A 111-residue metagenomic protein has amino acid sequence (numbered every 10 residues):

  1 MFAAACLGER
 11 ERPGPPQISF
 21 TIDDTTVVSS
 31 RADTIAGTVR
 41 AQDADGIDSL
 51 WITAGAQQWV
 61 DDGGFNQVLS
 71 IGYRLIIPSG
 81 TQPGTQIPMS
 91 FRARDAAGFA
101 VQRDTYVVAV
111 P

Functional and structural regions predicted by a protein language model:
M1-C6: Sec-dependent bacterial lipoprotein signal peptides
L7-S19: Proline/serine/threonine-rich low-complexity linkers at boundaries of modular beta-sandwich domains
T26-D33: Short, solvent-exposed loop/linker segments at the N-terminal edge of repeated beta-sheet extracellular domains
G37-D45, A93-D95: Extracellular acidic, Ser/Thr/Pro-rich low-complexity tracts
Q42-A54: Solvent-exposed loop/turn segments flanking beta-strands in beta-repeat/beta-sandwich domains
F65-I76: Aromatic sugar-binding surface patches on proteins that engage polysaccharides or sugar-phosphate polymers
I77-T85: Surface-exposed, short loops/turns at beta-strand junctions within beta-sandwich domains
R103-A109: C-terminal edge beta-strand
